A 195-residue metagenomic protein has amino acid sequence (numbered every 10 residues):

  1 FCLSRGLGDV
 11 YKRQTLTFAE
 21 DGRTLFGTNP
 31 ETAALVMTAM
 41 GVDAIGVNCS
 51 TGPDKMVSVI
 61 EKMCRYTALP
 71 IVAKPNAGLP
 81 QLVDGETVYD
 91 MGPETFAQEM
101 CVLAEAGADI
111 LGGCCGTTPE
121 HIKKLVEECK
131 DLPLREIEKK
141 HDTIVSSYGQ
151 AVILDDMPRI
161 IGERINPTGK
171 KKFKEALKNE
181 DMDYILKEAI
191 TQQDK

Functional and structural regions predicted by a protein language model:
F1-Y11: Single conserved hydrophobic/aromatic residue that forms the stacking wall/gate of nucleotide- or nucleobase-binding
D9-M40, A44, A73, P80-V83 (+2 more regions): Conserved anion-binding
R13-T17, N48, V72-N76, C114 (+1 more regions): A cross-family glycoside hydrolase active-site/sugar-binding cleft signature
L16-N29, Q81-T95, D155-K187: Active-site mouth loops of central-metabolism enzymes
A19-D21, T38-D109, E128, L132-L134: Catalytic-face loop-and-helix region of soluble metabolic enzyme cores
P30-A34, I60, M100, A189: Generic hydrophobic/aromatic pocket-lining and core-packing "Φ" positions
T117-A151: Terminal amphipathic helices with adjacent charged low-complexity linkers/tails
K187-K195: Catalytic domains of carbohydrate-active enzymes, especially glycoside hydrolases
